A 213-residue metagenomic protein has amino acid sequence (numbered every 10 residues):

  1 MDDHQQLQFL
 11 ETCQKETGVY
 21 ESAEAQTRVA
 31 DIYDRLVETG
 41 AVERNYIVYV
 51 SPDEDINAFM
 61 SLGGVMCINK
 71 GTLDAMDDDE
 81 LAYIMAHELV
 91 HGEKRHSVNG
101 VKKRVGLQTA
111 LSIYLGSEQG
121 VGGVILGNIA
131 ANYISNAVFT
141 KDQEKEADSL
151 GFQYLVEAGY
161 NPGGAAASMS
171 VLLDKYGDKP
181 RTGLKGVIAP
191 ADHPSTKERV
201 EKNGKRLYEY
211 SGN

Functional and structural regions predicted by a protein language model:
M1-D3, E16-T27, H96-K103, N132-L150 (+1 more regions): Active-site metal-coordination segments of metallo-dependent hydrolases
M1-G106, E157-A158, K175-L184, L207: Peri-catalytic and regulatory segments of divalent metal-dependent proteins
H4-Q8, I125, E198: Generic alpha-helical secondary structure signal
S97-N128, A166: Post-HEXXH active-site segment of zinc metalloproteases
V121-M169: Metalloprotease/metallohydrolase-associated module, dominated by Zn2+-dependent proteases
D148, N161-N213: Extracytoplasmic and endomembrane cell-envelope/extracellular-matrix remodeling and assembly machinery
